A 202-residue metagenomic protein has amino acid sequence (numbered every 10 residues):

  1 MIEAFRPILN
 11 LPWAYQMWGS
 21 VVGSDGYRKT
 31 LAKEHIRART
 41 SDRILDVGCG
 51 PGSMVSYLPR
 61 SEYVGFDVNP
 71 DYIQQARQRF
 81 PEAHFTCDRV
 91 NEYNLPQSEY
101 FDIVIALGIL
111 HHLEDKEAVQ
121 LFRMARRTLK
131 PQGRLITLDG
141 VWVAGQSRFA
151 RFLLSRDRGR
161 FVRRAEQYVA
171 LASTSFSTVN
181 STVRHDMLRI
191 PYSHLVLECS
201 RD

Functional and structural regions predicted by a protein language model:
M1-R43, G50-L95, L113-Q120, M124 (+1 more regions): Class I (Rossmann-like) S-adenosyl-L-methionine-dependent methyltransferase catalytic domain, capturing the SAM-binding
I105: A conserved beta-strand element that flanks and buttresses the S-adenosyl-L-methionine
G108-H112: Short catalytic micro-motifs in class I SAM-dependent methyltransferases
